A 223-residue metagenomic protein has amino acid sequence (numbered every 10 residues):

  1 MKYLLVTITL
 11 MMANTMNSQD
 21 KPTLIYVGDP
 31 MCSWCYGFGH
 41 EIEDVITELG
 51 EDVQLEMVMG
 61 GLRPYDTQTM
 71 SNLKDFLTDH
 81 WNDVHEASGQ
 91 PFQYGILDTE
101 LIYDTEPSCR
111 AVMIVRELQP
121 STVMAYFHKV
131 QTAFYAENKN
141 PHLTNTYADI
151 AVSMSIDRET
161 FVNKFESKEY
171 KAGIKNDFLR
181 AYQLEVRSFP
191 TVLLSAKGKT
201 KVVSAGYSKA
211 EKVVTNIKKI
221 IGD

Functional and structural regions predicted by a protein language model:
Y3-A13: Sec-dependent N-terminal signal peptides
V27, F38-T47, T132-D223: C-terminal cap of thioredoxin/glutaredoxin-like
P30: Cys/His-enriched microdomains
S33: Cys/His/Pro-rich metal-binding microdomains
Y36-N138, L143: Structural alpha/beta surface segment adjacent to cysteine/selenocysteine redox centers across thiol/disulfide enzymes
